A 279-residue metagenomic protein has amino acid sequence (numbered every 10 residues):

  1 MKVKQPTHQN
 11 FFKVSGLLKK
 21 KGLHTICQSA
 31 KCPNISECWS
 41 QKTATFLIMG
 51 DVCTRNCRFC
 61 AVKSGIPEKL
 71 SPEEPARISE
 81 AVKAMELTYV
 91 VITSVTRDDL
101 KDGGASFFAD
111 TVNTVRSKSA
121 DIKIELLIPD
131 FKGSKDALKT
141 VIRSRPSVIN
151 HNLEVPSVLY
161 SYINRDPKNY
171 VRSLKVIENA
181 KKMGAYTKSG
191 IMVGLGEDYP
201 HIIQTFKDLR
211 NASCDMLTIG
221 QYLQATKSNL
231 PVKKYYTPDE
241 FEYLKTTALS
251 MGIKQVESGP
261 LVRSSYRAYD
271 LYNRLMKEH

Functional and structural regions predicted by a protein language model:
M1, E37-E74: Canonical Radical SAM [4Fe-4S] cluster-binding loop centered on the CxxxCxxC motif and its immediate flanking residues
M1-T45, A76, E80, D110-I122 (+2 more regions): Auxiliary Fe-S-binding modules of radical SAM enzymes
C53, T96-D99, F131, G196 (+1 more regions): Short, glycine/serine-rich, charged loops/turns that create anion-binding and catalytic segments at active sites
N56, L100, L159, K227 (+1 more regions): Glycine/Thr-rich phosphate-binding loops of Rossmann-like dinucleotide-binding domains
R58, S161, P200: Alpha-helical elements of the RecA-like P-loop NTPase motor core of helicases
A61-R77, A84-K135, V141-V176, K188-S189 (+1 more regions): Core AdoMet radical
